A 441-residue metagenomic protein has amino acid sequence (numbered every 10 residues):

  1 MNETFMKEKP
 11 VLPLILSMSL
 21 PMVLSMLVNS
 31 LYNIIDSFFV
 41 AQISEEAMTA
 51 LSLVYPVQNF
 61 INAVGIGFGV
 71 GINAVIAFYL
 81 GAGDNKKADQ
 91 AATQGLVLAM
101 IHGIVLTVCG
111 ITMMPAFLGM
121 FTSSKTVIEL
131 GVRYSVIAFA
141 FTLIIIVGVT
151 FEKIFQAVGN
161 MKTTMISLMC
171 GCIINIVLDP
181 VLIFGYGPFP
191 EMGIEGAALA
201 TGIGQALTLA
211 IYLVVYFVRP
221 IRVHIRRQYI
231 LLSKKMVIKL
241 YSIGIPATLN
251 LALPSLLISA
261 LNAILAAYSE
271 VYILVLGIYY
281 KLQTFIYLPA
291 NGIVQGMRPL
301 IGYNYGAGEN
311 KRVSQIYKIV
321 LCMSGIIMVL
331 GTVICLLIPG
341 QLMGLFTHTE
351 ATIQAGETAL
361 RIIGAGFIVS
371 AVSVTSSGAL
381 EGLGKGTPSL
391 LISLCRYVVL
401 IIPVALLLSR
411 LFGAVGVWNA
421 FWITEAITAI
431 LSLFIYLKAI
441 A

Functional and structural regions predicted by a protein language model:
M1-S19, I76-L143, F189-I245, I301-G366 (+1 more regions): Short alpha-helical transmembrane segments in multi-pass integral membrane proteins
E8, L12-L31, I35, V57-V64 (+6 more regions): Residue-level signal for short hydrophobic patches within transmembrane helices of multi-pass membrane transporters
S17-D36, I137, G171, G204-T208 (+4 more regions): Transmembrane helical elements of multi-pass membrane transporters/channels
L27, L31-T49, L118-K125, V181-M192 (+4 more regions): Helix-terminus/linker motif at the lipid-water interface of multi-pass membrane proteins
M48-V108, I145-G159, T163-T164, N262 (+2 more regions): Small-residue-rich hydrophobic transmembrane alpha-helices
F60-A63, T107, N175-P180, L209-L213 (+4 more regions): Hydrophobic transmembrane alpha-helices of multi-pass small-molecule transporters
G69, N73, A138-Q156, T164-C172 (+5 more regions): Short runs within selected transmembrane alpha-helices of multi-pass transporters and secretion channels
G110, K153, D179, I183 (+7 more regions): Structural signal for membrane-spanning alpha-helices in multi-pass inner-membrane proteins, emphasizing helix cores
